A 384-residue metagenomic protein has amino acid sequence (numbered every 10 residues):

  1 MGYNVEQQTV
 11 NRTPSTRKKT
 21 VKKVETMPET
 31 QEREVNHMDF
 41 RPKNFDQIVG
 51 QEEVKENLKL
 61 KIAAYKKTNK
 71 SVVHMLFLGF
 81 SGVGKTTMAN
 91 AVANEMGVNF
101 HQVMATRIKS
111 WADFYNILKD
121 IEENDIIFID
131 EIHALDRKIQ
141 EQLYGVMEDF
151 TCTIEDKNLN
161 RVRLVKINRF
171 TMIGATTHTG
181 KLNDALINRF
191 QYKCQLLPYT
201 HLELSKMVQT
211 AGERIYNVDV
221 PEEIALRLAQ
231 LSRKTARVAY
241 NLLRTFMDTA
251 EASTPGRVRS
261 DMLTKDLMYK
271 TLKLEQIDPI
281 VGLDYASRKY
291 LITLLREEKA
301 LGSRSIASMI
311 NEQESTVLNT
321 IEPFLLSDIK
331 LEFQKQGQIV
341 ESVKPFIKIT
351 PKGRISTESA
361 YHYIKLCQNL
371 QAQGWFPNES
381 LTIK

Functional and structural regions predicted by a protein language model:
E32-H74, L78, Y115, K119: Pre-Walker A (pre-P-loop) alpha-helix and adjacent loop at the N terminus of AAA/AAA+ ATPase modules, a conserved
A63-V103, I117-E122: Walker A/P-loop
A91-V92, W111, E123-T153, T179-R189: Conserved AAA+/SF3 P-loop NTPase catalytic/coupling segment centered on the Walker-B
D156-A175: AAA+/SF3 P-loop NTPase mechanochemical coupling elements
T177, Y192-L204: Conserved AAA+ ATPase "SRH/arginine-finger" region at the nucleotide-binding site
E222, S232-M247, L283-Y285: The conserved phosphate-sensing helix
A225, T249-Q276, S287, T350-P351 (+1 more regions): Conserved C-terminal helix/linker of AAA+ ATPases
N311-I329, K335-I339, P351: Short amphipathic alpha-helical interaction segments
